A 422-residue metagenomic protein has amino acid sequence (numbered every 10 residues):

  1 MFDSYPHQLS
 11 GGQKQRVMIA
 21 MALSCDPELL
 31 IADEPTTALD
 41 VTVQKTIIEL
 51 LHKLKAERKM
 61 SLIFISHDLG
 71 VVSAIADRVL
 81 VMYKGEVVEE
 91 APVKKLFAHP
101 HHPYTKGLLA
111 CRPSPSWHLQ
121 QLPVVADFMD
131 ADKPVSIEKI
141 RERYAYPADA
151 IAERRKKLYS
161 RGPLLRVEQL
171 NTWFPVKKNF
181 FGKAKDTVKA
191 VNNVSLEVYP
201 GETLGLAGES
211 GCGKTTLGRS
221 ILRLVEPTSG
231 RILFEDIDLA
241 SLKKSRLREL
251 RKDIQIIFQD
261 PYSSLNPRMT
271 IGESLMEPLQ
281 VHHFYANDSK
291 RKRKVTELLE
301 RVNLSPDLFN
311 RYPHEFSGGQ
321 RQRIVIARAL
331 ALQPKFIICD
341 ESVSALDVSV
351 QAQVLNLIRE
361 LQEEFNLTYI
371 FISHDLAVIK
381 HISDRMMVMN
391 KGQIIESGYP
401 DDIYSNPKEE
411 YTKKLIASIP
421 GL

Functional and structural regions predicted by a protein language model:
Y5-L9, Q13, Y312-F316, Q320: Conserved ABC ATPase signature
D26, Q333: Conserved catalytic motifs of ABC-family nucleotide-binding domains
V72-A74, I379-H381: A short, surface-exposed alpha-helical micro-motif characterized by mixed small hydrophobic and charged/polar residues
V93-L165, V176-G182, Y399-L422: Short catalytic/signature loops enriched in Gly
G230-D238, L250: Conserved ABC transporter NBD signature motif
D238, S289-D307, I416-A417: Conserved ABC ATPase "signature" region
